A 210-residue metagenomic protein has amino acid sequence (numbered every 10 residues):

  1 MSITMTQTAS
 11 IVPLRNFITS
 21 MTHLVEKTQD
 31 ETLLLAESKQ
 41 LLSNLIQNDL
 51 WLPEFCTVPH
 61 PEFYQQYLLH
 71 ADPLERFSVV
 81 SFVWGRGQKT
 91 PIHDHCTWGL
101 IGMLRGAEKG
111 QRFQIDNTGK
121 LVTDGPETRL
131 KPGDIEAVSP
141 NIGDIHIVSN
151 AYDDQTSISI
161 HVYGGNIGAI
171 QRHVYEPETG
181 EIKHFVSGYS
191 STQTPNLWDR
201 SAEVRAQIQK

Functional and structural regions predicted by a protein language model:
M1-L50: N-terminal leader/capping segments at the start of a protein or of a new domain
H60-R86, I135: A short glycine-rich, His/Asp/Glu-containing loop-to-beta-strand
V80-D94, P140-G143: Conserved short histidine dyad/triad with adjacent acidic residue
T97-F113: Glycine- and acidic-residue-biased ligand/ion/polar-headgroup-sensing regions
L100-G102, D154-A169: A short hydrophobic beta-strand segment most commonly corresponding to one strand of the jelly-roll/cupin
I115-I145, G188: Short acidic-glycine-tyrosine-enriched beta hairpin
P140-I160: Ligand-binding loop in jelly-roll beta-barrel domains
E178-K210: Long hydrophobic alpha-helical segments typical of transmembrane helices together with their membrane-interfacial
